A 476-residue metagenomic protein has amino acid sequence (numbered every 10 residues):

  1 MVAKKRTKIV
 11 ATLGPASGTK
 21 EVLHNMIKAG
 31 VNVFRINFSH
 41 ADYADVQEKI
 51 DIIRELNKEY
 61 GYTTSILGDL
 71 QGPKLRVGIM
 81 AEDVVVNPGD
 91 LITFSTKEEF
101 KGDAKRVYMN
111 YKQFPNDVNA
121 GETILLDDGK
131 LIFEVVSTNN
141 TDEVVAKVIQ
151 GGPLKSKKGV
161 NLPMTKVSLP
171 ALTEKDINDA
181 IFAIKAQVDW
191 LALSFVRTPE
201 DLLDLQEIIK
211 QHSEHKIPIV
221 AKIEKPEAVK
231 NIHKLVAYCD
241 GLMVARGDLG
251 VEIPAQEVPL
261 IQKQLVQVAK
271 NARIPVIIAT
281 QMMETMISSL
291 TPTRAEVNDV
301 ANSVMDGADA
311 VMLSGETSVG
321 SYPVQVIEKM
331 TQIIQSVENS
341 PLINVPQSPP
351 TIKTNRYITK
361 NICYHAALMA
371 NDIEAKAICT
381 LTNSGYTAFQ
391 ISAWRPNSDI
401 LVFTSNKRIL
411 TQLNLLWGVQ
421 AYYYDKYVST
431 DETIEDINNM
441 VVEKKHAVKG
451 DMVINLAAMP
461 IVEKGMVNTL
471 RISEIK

Functional and structural regions predicted by a protein language model:
M1-K476: Non-catalytic helical/linker scaffolds that mediate oligomerization, partner binding, and domain coupling around large
